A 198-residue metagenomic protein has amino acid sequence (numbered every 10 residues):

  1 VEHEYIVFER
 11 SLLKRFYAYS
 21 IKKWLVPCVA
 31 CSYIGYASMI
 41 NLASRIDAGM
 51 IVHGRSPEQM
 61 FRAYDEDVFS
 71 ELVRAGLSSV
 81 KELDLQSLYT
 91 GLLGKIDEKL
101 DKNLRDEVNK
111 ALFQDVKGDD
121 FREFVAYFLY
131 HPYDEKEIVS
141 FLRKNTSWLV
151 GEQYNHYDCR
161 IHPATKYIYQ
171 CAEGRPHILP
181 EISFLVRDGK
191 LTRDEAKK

Functional and structural regions predicted by a protein language model:
E2-K198: Nucleotide-activated chemistry modules centered on ATP-dependent adenylation/adenylyltransferase
